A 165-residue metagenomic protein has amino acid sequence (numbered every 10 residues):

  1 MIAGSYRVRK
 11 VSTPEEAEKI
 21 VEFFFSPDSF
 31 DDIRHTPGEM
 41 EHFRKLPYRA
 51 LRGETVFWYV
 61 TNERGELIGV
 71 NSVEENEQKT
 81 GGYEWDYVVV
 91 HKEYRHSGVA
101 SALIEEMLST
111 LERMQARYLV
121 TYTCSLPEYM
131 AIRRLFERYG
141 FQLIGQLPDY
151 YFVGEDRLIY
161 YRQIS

Functional and structural regions predicted by a protein language model:
Y6, K10-D86, H91-K92, I104-E105 (+2 more regions): Acetyl-CoA-dependent GNAT
T55, E155-I159: Short hydrophobic/aromatic beta-strand or adjacent loop that forms the aromatic wall/cage of a ligand/substrate-binding
E66, H91-E105, M114, L126-A131 (+1 more regions): Conserved glycine-rich acetyl-CoA-binding loop
L111-C124: Conserved GNAT acetyl-CoA-binding A-motif
T121-I132, Y150-V153: Conserved beta-strand-loop-alpha-helix junction that forms the acyl-donor binding cleft
F136-G145: Conserved acetyl-CoA-binding loop of GNAT-fold acetyltransferases
